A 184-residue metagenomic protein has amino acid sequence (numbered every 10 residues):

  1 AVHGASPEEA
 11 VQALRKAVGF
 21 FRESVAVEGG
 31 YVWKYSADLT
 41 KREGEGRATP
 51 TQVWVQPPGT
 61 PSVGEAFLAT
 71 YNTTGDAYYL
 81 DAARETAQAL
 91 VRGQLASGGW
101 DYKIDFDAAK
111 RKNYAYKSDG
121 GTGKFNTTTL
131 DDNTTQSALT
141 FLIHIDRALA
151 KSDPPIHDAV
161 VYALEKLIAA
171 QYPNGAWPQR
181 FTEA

Functional and structural regions predicted by a protein language model:
G4-G29: Mature N-terminal segment immediately following signal peptide/propeptide cleavage in secreted/periplasmic
V25-A184: Extended ligand-binding groove/face enriched in aromatic
